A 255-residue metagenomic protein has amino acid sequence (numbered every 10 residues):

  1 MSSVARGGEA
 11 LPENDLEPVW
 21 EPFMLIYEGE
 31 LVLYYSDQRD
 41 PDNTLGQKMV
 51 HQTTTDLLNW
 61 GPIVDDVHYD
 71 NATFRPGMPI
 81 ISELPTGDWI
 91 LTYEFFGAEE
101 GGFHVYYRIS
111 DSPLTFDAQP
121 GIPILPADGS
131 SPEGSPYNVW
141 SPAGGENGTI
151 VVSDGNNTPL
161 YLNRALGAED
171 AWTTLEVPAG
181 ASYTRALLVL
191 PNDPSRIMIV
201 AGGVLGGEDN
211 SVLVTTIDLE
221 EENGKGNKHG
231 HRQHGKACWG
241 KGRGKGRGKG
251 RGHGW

Functional and structural regions predicted by a protein language model:
M1-E17, I26-A72, E83-S130, P142-N147 (+4 more regions): Beta-rich carbohydrate-recognition and catalytic domains
W20-F23, G77-I80, G134-Y137, Y183-L188: Beta-propeller and closely related beta-sheet repeat lectin domains
G224-W255: Glycine- and aromatic-enriched low-complexity segments, predominantly in secreted/extracellular proteins and matrices
